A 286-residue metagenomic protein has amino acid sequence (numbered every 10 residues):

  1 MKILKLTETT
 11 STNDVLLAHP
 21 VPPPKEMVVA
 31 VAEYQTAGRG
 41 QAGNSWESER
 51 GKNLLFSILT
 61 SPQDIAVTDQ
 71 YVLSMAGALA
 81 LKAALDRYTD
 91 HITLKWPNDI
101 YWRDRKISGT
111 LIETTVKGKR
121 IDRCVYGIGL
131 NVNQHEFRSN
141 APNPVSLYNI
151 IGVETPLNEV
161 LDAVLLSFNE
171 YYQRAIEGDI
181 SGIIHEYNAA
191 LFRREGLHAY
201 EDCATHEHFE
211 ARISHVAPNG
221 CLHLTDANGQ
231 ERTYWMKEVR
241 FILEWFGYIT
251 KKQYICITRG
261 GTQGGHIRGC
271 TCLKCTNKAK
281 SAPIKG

Functional and structural regions predicted by a protein language model:
M1-R87, E154, E231, I249: N-terminal lobe of the biotin/lipoate ligase/transferase fold
I3, I92-L94: Generic structural signal for residues in well-ordered beta-strands
Q63-A66, V72-I92, W102-K251: Long, positively charged amphipathic alpha-helical accessory segments at protein N-termini or as interdomain linkers
Y248-T250, Y254-I257, P283: Short, positively charged and aromatic/hydrophobic N-terminal segments
Q253, R259-G261, T271: N-terminal regions of proteins, emphasizing targeting and processing segments when present
Q263-T271, N277-G286: N-terminal, intrinsically disordered charge-dense segments
